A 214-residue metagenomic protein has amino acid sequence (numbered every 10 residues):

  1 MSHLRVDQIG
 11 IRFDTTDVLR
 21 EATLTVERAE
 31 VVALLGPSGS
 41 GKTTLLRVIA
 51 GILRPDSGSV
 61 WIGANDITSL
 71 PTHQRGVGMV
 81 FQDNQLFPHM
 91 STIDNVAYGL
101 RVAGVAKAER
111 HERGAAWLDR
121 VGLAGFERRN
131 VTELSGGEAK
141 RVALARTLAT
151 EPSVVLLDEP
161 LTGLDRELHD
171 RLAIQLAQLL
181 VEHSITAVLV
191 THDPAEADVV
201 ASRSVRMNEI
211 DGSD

Functional and structural regions predicted by a protein language model:
L35-P37: The feature captures the beta-strand-to-loop junction immediately N-terminal to the Walker
A50: Helix-to-loop junction immediately C-terminal to a conserved catalytic motif
D66-F81, V102, K107-H111: ABC ATPase NBD coupling module
A108-F126, Q175-V181: Conserved ABC ATPase "signature" region
N130-L134, E138: Conserved ABC ATPase signature
L144: Hydrophobic anchor residue at the start of the ABC signature
A149-S153: A short, proline-enriched helix->beta-strand linker immediately N-terminal to the Walker B motif in ABC-type P-loop
